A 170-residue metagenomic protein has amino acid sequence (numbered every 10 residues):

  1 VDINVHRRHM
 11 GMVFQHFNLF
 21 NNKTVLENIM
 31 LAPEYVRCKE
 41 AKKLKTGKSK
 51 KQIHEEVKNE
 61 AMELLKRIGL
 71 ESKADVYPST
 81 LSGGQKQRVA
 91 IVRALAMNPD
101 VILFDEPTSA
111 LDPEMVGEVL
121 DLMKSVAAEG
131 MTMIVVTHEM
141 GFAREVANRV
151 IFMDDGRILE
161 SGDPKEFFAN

Functional and structural regions predicted by a protein language model:
V1-P164: ABC family nucleotide-binding domain
N170: Acidic-histidine catalytic/liganding microenvironments
